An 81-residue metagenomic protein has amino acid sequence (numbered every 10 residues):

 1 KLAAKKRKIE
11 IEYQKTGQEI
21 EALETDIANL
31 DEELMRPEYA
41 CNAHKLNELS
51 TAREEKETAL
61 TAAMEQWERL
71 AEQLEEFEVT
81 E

Functional and structural regions predicted by a protein language model:
K1-E81: Charged, heptad-repeat coiled-coil alpha-helices that serve as long linker/dimerization "arms" in large NTP-dependent
